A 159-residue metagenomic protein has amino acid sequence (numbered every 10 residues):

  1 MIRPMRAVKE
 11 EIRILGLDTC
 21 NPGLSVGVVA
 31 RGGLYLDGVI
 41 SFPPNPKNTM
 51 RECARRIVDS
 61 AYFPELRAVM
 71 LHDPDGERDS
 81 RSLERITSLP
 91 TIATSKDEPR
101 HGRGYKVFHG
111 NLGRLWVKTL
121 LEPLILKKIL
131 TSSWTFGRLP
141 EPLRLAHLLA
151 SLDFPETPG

Functional and structural regions predicted by a protein language model:
M1-N21: Two-metal-ion RNase H-like nuclease active-site motif
M5-E11, S41-P43, P155, G159: Argonaute/PIWI-family RNA-guided endonuclease scaffold
I12, P22-S25, R144-L148: C-terminal edge-of-domain segments
D18-C20, L71-P74, K96: Structural motif
G23-A68, P74-D75: A glycine-rich, hydrophobic loop/mini-helix early in the fold
F42-N48, Y62, R78-T119: Long, charge-dense
P123-G159: Charge-patterned, long linear interaction tracts outside catalytic cores
